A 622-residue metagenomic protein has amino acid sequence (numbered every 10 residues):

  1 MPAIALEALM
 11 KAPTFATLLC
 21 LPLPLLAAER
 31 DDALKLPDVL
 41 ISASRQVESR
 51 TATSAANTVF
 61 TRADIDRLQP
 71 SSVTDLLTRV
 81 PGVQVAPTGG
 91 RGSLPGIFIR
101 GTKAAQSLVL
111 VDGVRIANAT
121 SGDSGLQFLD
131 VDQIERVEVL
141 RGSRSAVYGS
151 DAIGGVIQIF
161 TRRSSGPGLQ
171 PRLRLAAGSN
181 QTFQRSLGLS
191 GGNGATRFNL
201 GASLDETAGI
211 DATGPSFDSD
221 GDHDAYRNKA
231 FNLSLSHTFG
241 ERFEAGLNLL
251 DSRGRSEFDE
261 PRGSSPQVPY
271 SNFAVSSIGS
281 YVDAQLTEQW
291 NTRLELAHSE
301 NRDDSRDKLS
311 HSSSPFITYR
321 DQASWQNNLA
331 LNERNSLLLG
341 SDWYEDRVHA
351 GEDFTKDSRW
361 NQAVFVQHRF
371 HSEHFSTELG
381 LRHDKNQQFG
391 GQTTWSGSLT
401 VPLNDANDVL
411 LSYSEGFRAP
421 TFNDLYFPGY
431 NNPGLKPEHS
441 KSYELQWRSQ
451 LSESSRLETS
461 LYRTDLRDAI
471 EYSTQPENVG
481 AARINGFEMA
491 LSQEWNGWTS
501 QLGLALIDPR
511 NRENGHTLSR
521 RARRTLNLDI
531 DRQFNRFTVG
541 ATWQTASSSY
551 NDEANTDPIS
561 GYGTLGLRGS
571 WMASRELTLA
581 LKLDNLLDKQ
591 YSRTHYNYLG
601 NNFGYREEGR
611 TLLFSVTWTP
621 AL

Functional and structural regions predicted by a protein language model:
P37-L68, G96, A104: N-terminal periplasmic "start-of-domain" segments of outer-membrane beta-barrel proteins
T74-V114, E135: Extracytoplasmic beta-strand/coil segments of soluble accessory domains associated with Gram-negative outer-membrane
V114-R141: Short acidic/polar hinge/loop motifs at secondary-structure boundaries that mediate gating or recognition
S145-A146, Q158, S164-G168, R172-A176 (+1 more regions): Periplasmic-side early beta-strands and strand-to-turn transitions of outer-membrane beta-barrels
I210-T213, Y550, W571-L622: C-terminal beta-signal and adjacent terminal beta-strands/loops of Gram-negative outer-membrane beta-barrel proteins
H237-G240, L250, T287, N332-L338 (+4 more regions): Structural signature of Gram-negative outer-membrane beta-barrels, strongest in the C-terminal barrel of TonB-dependent
G263-Q285, F316-Y319, Q387-Q388, P402 (+6 more regions): Outer-membrane beta-barrel signature, preferentially recognizing the C-terminal barrel domain of Gram-negative
E333, L337, H371-S376, L457-D465 (+5 more regions): Gram-negative outer-membrane beta-barrel transporters
